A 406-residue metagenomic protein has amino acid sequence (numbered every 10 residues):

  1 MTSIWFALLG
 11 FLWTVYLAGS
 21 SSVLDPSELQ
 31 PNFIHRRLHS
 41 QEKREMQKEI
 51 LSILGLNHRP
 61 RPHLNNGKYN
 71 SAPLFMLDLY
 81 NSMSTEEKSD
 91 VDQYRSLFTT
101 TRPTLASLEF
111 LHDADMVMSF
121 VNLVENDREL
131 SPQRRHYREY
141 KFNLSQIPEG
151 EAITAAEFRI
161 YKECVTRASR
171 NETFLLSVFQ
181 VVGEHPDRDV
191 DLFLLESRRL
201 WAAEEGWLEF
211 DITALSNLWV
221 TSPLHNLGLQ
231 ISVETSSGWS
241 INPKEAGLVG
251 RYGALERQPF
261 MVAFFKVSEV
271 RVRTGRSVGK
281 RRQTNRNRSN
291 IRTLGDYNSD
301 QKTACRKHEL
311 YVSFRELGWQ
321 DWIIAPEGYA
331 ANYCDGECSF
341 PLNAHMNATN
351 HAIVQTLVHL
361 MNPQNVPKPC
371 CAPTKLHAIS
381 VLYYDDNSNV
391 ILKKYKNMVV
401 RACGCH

Functional and structural regions predicted by a protein language model:
T2-H406: Secreted, disulfide-rich extracellular signaling modules
